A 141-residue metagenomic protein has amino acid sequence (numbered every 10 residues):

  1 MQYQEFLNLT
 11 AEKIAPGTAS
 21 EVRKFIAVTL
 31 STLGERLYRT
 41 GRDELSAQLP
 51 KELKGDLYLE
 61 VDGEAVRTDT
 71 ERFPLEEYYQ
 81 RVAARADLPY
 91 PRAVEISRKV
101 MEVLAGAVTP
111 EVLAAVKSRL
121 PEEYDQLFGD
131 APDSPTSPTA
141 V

Functional and structural regions predicted by a protein language model:
M1-R39, E76, E102: The feature marks the first
Q2, R36-A65, A107-T139: Extended intrinsically disordered, low-complexity coil regions enriched in Ser, Thr, Gly, Ala and often Pro
Q4-E5, S20, D43, F73-E77 (+3 more regions): Generic alpha-helical secondary structure signal
F6-L9, V28, V61, R81-V82 (+2 more regions): Generic signature of intrinsically disordered, low-complexity segments enriched in small/polar residues
K13-A15, A19-V22, R85-R98, E102-V103 (+4 more regions): A domain-level signal for the structural core that forms small-molecule/cofactor-binding pockets and catalytic centers
D56-E111: Short, solvent-exposed interaction modules
